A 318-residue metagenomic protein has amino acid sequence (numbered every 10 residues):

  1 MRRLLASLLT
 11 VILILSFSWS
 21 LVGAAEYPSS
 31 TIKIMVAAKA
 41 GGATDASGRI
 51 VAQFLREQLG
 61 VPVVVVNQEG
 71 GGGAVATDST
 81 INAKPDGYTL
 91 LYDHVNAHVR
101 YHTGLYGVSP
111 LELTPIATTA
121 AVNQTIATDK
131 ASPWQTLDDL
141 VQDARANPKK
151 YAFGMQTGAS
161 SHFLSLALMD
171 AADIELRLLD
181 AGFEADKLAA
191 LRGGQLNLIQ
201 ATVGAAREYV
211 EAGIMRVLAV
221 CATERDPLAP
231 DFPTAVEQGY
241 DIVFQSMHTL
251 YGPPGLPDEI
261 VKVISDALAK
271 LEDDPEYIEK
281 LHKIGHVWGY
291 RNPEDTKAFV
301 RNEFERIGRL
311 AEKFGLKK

Functional and structural regions predicted by a protein language model:
M1-S29, K318: Short, low-complexity disordered leader/linker segments with a strong preference for bacterial N-terminal type II
V22-I34, P62, A83-T89, V141-A152 (+6 more regions): Immediate post-signal peptide segment of exported/extracytoplasmic ligand-binding proteins
A24-E112, K150, T157, S161 (+4 more regions): N-terminal (or domain-start) structured segment
S30, N82-Y88, Y101-D186, M247-K280: Hinge/capping helix and adjacent helix->loop/strand transition within the periplasmic-binding protein
K39-G41, V95, D129-W134, M155-S160 (+4 more regions): Short coil/turn segments
L91-A97, M155, F183-E184, A201-A206 (+3 more regions): Beta->alpha turn/N-cap motifs
V95-L105, H162-A171, N197-P230, G308: A ligand-binding cleft/hinge motif common to bilobed small-molecule-binding domains
A121, A205-D273, N302-E305: C-terminal lobe and pocket-closing loops of periplasmic/extracytoplasmic Venus-flytrap solute-binding proteins
